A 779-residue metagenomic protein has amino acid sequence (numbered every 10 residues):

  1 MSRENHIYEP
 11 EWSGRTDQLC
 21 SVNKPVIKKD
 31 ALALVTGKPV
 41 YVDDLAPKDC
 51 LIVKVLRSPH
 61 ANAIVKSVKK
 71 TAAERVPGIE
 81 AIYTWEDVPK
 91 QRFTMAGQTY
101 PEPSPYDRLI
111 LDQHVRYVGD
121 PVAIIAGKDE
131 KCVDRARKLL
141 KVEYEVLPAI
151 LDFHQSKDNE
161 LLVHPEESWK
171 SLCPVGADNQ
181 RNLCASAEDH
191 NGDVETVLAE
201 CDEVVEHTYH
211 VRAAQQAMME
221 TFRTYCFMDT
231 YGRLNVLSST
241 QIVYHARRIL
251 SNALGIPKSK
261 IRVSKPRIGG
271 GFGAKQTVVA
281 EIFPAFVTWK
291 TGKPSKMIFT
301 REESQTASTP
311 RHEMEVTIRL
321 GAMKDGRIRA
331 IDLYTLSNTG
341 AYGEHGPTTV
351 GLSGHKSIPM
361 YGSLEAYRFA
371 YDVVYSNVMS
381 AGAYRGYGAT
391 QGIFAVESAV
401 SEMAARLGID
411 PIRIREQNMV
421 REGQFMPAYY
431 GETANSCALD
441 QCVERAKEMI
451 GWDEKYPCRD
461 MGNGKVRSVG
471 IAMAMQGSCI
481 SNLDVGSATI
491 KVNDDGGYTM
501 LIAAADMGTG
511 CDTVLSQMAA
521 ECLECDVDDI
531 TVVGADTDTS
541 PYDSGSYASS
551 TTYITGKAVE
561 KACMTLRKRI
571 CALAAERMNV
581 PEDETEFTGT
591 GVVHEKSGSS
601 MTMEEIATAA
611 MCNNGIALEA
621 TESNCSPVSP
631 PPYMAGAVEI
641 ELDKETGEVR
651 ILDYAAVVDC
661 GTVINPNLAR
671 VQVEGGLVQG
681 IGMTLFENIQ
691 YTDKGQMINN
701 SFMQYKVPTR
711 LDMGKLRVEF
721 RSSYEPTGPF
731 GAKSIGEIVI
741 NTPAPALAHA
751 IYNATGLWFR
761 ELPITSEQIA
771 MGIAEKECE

Functional and structural regions predicted by a protein language model:
M1-G176, V204, M611: Flexible, low-hydrophobicity surface segments
S2, V76, W85-E86, G255-K260 (+4 more regions): C-terminal catalytic domains of large/alpha subunits in multi-subunit enzymes
K24, D30-A33, Y100-P101, A177-T224 (+5 more regions): Glycine-rich loop/linker segments at domain edges
R92-G97, A136-L139, S238, R247-I249 (+11 more regions): Short acidic, glycine/serine/threonine-rich loops at helix termini
Q113-H114, P257-K265, W289-T300, S304-A307: Conserved catalytic cysteine-centered active-site region of acyl-thioester-dependent Claisen-condensing enzymes
V163-L254, M419-G497, I698-D712, R717-E719: Helix-loop-helix junctions that connect adjacent transmembrane helices in secondary transporters/permeases, recognized
R248, G269-G292, K296-F299, C511-A519: Thiamine diphosphate
